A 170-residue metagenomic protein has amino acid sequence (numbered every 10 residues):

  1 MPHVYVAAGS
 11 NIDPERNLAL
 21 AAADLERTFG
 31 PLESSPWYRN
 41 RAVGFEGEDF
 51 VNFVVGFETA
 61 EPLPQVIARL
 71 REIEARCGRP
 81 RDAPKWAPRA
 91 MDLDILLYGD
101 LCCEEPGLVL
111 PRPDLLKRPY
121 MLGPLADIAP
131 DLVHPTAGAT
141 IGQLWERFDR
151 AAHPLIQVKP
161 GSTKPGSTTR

Functional and structural regions predicted by a protein language model:
M1-Y5: Extreme N-terminal starter segment of soluble prokaryotic enzymes
A8-S10, V55-E61, L97-D100: Short beta-strand-to-loop capping motifs
D13-R16: Short N-terminal binding/cap micro-motifs at the start of the first secondary-structure element
L20-P64: Short, surface-exposed acidic-centric catalytic microdomains
S35, V43-V51, P64-I67, E72-R170: Flexible, gly/pro- and Lys/Arg-enriched active-site loops
